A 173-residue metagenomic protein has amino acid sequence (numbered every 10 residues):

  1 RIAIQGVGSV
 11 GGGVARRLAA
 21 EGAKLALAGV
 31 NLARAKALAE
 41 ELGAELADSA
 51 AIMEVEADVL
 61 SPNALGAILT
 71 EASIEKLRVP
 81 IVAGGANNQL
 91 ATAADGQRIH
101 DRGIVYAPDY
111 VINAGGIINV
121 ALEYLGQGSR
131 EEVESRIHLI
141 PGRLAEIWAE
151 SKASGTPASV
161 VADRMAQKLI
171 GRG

Functional and structural regions predicted by a protein language model:
I2-G6: Conserved N-terminal Rossmann-fold NAD(P)-binding element of oxidoreductases
V10: Hydrophobic/small residue at the entry helix of a nucleotide-binding pocket
G13, R17-L18: Rossmann-fold NAD(P)-dependent oxidoreductase module
A20-L42: NAD(P)-binding Rossmann-fold cofactor-contacting core
L38-V111: Rossmann-like adenosine-cofactor binding region
P80-G173: Adenosine-phosphate binding glycine-rich loop
